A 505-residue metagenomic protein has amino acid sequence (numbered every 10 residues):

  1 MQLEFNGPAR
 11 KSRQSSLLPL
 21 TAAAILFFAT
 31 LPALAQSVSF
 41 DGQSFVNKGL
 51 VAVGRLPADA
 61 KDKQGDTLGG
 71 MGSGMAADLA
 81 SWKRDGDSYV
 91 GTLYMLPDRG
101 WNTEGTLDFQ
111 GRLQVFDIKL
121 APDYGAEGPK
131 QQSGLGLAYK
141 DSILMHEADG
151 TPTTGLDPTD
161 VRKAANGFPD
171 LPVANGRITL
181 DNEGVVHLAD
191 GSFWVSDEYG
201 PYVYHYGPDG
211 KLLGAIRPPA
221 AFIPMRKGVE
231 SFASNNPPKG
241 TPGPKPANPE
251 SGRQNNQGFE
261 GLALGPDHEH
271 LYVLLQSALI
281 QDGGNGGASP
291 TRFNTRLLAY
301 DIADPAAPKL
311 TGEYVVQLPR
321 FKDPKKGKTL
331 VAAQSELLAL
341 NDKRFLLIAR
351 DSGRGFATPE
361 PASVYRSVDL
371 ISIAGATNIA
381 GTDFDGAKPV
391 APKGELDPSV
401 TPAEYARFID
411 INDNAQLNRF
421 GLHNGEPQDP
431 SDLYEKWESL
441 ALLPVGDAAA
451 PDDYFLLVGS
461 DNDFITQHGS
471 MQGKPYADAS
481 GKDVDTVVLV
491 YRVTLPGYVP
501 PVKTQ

Functional and structural regions predicted by a protein language model:
M1-S15: N-terminal secretory signal peptides that target proteins for export/translocation
A9, L31-P32: Prokaryotic Sec-type signal peptides and long signal-anchor helices with extended Leu/Ile/Val-rich h-regions
K11-L20, G191: Intrinsically disordered, low-complexity segments enriched in Ser/Pro/Gly/Ala and basic residues
P19-T30: Bacterial N-terminal signal peptides
L34-Q505: Sequence/structural signature of beta-propeller domains
